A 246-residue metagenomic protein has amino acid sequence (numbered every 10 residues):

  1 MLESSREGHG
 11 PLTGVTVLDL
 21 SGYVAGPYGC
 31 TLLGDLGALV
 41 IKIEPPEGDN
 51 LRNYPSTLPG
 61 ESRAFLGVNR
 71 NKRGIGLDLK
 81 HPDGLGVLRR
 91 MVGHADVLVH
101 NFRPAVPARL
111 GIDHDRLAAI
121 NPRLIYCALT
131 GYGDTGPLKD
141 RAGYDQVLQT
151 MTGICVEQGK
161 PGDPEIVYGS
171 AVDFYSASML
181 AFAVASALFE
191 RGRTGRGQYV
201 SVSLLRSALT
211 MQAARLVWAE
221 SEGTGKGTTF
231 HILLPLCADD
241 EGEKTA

Functional and structural regions predicted by a protein language model:
M1-R193, Y199, L204, S221: N-terminal helix-loop segment corresponding to the beta1-alpha1 unit of nucleotide/adenylate-binding folds
D49-R52, T210-Q212, D240-E241: A short beta-to-alpha transition loop/helix N-cap that caps and shapes the active-site region
H81, R206, L234-A238: Non-catalytic surface loops within mature trypsin-like serine protease
L209-S221: Active-site-adjacent elements of ketosynthase-type condensing enzymes
A219-A246: C-terminal end segment of the histidine kinase catalytic
